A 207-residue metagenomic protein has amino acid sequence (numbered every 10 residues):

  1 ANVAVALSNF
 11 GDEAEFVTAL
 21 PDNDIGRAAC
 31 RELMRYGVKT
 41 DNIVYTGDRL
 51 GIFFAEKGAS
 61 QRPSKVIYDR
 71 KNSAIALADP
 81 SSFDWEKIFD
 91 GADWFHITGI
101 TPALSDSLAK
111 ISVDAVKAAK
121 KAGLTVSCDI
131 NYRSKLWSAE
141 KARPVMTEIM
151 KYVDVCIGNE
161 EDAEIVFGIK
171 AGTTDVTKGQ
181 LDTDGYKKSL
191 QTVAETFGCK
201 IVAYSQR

Functional and structural regions predicted by a protein language model:
N2-E13: Alpha-helix C-terminal capping segments
S8, M34, V113, K117-K121 (+1 more regions): Anion (oxyanion) recognition and catalysis
E13-G99: Conserved N-terminal subdomain of the carbohydrate kinase-like
D69-N72, I97-S107, I130-W137, V176-Q180: Flexible, glycine/proline-enriched loop segments at strand-loop-helix junctions that form or flank small-ligand binding
F83, A109-D114, A139-T147: Charged helix-capping and loop-helix junction motifs
A122, L136-R207: Conserved phosphate/ATP/ADP-binding segment of small-molecule kinases
G123-I130: Short beta-strand/loop segments at the ligand-binding rim of alpha/beta enzyme cores
